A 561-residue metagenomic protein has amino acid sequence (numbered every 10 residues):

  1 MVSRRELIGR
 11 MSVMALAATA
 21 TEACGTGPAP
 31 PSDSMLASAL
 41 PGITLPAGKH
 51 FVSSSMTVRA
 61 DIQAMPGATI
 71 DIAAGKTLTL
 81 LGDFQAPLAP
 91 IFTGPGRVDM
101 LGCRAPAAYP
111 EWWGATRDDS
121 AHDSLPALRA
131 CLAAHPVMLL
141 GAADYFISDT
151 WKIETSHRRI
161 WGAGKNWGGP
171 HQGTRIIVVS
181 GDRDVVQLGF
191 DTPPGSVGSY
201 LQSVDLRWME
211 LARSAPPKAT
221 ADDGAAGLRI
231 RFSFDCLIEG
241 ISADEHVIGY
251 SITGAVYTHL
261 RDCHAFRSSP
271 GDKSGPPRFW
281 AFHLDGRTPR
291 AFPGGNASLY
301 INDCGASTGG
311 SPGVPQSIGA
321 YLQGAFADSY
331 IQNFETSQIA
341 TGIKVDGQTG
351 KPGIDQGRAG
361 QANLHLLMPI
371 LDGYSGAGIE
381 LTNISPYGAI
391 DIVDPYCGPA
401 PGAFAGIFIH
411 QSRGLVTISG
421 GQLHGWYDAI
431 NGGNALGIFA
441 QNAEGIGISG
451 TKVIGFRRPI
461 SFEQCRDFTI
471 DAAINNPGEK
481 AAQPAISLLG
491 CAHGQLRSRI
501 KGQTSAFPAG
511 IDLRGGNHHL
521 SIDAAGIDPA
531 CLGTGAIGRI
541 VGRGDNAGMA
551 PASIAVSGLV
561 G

Functional and structural regions predicted by a protein language model:
E6-T26: N-terminal export signals
P28-A47, W112-G141, F146: Acidic Gly/Asp/Thr-rich repetitive segments characteristic of extracellular carbohydrate-active and adhesion proteins
S32-A37, H50-A60, I70-L78, V98-L101 (+7 more regions): Short, T/G/N/S-enriched strand-turn elements that build extracellular solenoid repeat scaffolds
L40-K76, H135-D182, E210-L211, A243-H246 (+1 more regions): N-terminal extracellular ligand-recognition/capping segment immediately after the signal peptide
M65-L81, P95, L101-P126, R158-A226: Right-handed parallel beta-helix/beta-spiral solenoid domain characteristic of secreted/periplasmic
L78-T93, H518-G561: Leucine-rich solenoid repeat scaffolds
E111, H157-A163, Y200-R213, F234-E245 (+12 more regions): Right-handed parallel beta-helix
T174, V178-V197, P217-I230, D244-S251 (+11 more regions): Extracellular beta-strand/beta-solenoid scaffold signature
